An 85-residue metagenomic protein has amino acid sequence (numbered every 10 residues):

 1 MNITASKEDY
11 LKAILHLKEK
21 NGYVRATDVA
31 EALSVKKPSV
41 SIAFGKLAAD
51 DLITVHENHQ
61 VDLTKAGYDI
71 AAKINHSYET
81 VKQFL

Functional and structural regions predicted by a protein language model:
N2-V35: N-terminal helix-turn-helix DNA-binding core of bacterial DNA-binding proteins
T27, S39, T64: Ser/Thr-centric signal marking residues that sit in or immediately flank functional binding/regulatory motifs
V29, V40-D50: Basic amphipathic alpha-helical segments that dock to polyanions
S41, T54, D62: Short, conserved beta-strand segments within well-ordered enzyme catalytic domains that often line or immediately flank
A48-N58: A short, conserved structural fragment
H59-S77: Basic, amphipathic "hinge/linker" alpha-helix immediately C-terminal to the N-terminal HTH DNA-binding motif
E79-L85: Amphipathic alpha-helical dimerization/coiled-coil segments that flank or bridge DNA-binding/regulatory modules
